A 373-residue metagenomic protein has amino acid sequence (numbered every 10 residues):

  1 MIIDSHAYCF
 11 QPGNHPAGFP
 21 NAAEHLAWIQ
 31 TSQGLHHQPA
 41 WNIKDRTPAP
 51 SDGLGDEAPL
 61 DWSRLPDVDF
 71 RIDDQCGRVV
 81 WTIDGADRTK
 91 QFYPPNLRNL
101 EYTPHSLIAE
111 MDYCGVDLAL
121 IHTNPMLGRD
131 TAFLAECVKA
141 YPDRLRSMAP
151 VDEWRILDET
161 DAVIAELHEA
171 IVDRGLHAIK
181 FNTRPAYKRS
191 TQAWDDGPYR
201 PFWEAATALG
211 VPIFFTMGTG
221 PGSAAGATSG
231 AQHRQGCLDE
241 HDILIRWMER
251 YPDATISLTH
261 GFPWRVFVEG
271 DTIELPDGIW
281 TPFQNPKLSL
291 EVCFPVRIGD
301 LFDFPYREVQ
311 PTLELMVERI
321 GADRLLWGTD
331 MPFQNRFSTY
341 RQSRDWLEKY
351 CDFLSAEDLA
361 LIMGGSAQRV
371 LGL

Functional and structural regions predicted by a protein language model:
M1-S5, P12-A109, Y113, D117-L118 (+3 more regions): Mid-to-C-terminal alpha-helical segments outside catalytic/metal-binding sites
H6, M111, L134, A170 (+5 more regions): Conserved, mostly hydrophobic/aromatic
H6-P12, T216, H260: Histidine-centered divalent metal-coordination motifs
K90-N96, T123-M126, I156-A165, R189: Divalent metal-binding segments
N99-E110, T131, L157-I171, L275: Short, acidic/polar
L118-T123, A149, F214: Short catalytic-loop micro-motif centered on adjacent basic/acidic residues
P142-R144, H177-A178, P185, T191-L326: Catalytic pocket-lining loop regions of alpha/beta-barrel enzymes, especially the amidohydrolase/enolase/GH5 lineages
L145-R155: A short, structured active-site edge motif that brings together acidic residues
